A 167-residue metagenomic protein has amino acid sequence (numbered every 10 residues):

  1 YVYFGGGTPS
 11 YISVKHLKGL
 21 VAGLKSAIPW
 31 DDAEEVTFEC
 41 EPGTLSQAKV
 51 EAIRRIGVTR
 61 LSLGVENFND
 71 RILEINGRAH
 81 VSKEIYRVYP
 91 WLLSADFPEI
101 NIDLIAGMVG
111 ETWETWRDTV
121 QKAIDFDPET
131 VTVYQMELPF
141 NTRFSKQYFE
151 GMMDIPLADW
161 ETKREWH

Functional and structural regions predicted by a protein language model:
V2-H167: Conserved non-cysteine loop/helix-boundary elements of the Radical SAM core domain that shape
